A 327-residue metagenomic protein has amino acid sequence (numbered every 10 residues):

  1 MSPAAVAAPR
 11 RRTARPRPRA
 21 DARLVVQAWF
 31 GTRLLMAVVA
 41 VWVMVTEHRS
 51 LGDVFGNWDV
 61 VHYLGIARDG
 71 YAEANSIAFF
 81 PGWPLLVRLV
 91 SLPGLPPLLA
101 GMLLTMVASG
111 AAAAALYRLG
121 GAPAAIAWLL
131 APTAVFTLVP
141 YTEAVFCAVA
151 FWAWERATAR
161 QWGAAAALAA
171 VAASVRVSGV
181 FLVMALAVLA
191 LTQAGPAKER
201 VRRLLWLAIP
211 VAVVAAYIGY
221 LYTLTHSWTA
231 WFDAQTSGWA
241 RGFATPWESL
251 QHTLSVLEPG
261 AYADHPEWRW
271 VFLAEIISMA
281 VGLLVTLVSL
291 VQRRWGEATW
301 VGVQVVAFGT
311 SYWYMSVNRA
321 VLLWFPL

Functional and structural regions predicted by a protein language model:
M1-M44, R202, W206: Start-transfer (signal-anchor) and selected internal transmembrane alpha helices of multi-pass inner/ER membrane
T32-G56, V183-V188, T192, E199-V285 (+1 more regions): Membrane-lumen/periplasm interface segments of specific transmembrane helices in polyprenyl phosphate-linked
N57-L95, P246-L254, F308: Short hydrophobic/aromatic helix or loop-helix immediately within or flanking a transmembrane segment in polytopic
P81, L85, P93-A111, F136 (+1 more regions): Loop-to-helix entry region of an early transmembrane alpha helix in multi-pass inner-membrane enzymes
L89, A100-G121, V281-V285: Transmembrane-helix motifs of polytopic, lipid-linked glycan transferases
L99-A100, L116-A131, A164, W295-T299: Transmembrane-helix signature of polytopic, membrane-embedded enzymes that assemble or transfer cell-envelope glycans
V139-V145, V317: Short acidic/glycine- and proline-prone juxtamembrane loop motifs at membrane-interface regions of multi-pass membrane
A153-A164, A194: Membrane-interface transmembrane helices that cradle and orient dolichyl/undecaprenyl
